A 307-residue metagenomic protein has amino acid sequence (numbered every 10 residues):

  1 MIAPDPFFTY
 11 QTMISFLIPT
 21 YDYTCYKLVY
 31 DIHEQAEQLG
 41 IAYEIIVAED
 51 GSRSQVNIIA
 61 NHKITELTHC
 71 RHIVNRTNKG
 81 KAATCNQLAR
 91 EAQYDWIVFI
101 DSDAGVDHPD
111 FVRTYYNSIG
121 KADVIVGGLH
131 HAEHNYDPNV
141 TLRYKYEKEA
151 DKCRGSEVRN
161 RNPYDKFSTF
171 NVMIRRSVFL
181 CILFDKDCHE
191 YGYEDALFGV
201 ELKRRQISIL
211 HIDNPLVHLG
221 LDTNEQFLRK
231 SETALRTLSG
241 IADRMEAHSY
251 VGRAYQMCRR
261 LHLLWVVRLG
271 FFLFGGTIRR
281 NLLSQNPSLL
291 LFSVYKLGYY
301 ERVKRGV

Functional and structural regions predicted by a protein language model:
D22-E37: Short, well-formed alpha-helical segments that are part of the catalytic scaffolds of diverse glycosyltransferases
A48-I58, A104-G105: A conserved acidic beta->alpha catalytic loop
N75-A92: Glycine-rich, basic loop-to-helix element that forms the pyrophosphate-binding segment of sugar-nucleotide handling
D95-G105: Short beta-strand-to-loop acidic/aromatic patch adjacent to the donor-nucleotide binding site
P109-T141: Conserved donor NDP-sugar-binding/catalytic core segment of glycosyltransferases
Y144-Y164: Short, flexible, basic/aromatic active-site loop/helix in glycosyltransferases
E190-F198: Acidic donor-binding loop at a coil-to-helix junction in glycosyltransferase catalytic cores that engages
T233-R236, Y250-V307: Non-catalytic, C-terminal membrane-associated alpha-helical segments of glycosyltransferases
